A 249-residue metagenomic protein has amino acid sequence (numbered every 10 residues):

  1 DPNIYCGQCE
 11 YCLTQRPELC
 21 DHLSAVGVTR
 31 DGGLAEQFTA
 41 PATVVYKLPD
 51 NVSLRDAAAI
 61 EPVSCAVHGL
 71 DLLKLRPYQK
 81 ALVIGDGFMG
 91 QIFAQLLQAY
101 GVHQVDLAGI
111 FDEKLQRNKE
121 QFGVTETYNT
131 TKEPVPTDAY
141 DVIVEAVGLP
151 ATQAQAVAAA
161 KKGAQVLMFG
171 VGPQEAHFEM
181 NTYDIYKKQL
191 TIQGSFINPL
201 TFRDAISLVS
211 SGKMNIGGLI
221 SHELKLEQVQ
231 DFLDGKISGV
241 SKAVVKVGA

Functional and structural regions predicted by a protein language model:
D1, V144-A146: Short, well-ordered coil/turn residues at beta-beta hairpins and beta-strand->alpha-helix junctions within
N3-I84: NAD(P)H dinucleotide-binding glycine-rich loop of Rossmann-like/cofactor-binding domains, especially the beta1-alpha1
V52-T131: Mid-domain Rossmann-like dinucleotide-binding core that forms the NAD(H)/NADP(H) cofactor-binding site
L73-L75, V147, A159-K161: A generic alpha-to-beta junction signature in SAM-dependent methyltransferases
A108-D112, A146, F196: N-terminal Rossmann-fold cofactor-binding loop
V135-I143: A short acidic, Gly/Pro-enriched loop at the edge of an enzyme's catalytic core that lines a small-molecule cofactor
P150-S211, V247-A249: Glycine-rich phosphate-binding loop and adjacent beta-alpha segment of Rossmann(oid) nucleotide-cofactor-binding
A154, P199-A249: C-terminal hydrophobic helical "lid"/dimerization subdomain of Rossmann-like NAD(P)H-dependent oxidoreductases
